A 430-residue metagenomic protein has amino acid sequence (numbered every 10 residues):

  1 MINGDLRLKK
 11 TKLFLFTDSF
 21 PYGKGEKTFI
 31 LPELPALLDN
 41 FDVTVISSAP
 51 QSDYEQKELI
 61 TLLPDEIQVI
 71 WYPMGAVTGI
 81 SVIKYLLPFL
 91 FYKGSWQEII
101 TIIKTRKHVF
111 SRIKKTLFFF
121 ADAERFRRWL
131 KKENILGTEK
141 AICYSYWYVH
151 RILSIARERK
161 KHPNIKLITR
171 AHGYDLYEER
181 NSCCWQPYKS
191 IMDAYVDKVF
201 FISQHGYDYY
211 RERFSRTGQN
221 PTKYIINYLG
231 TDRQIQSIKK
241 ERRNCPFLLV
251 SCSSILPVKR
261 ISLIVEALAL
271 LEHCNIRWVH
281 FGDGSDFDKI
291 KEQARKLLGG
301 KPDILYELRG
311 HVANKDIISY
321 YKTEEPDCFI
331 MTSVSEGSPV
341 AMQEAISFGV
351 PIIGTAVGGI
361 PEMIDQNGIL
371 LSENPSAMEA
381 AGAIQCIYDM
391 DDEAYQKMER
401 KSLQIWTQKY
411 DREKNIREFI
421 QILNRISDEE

Functional and structural regions predicted by a protein language model:
F14, F200, I226, T231 (+4 more regions): Conserved donor-binding/catalytic core segment of Leloir-type glycosyltransferases
T78, Y177-C183, R211, K223-P246 (+1 more regions): Acidic anion/phosphate-binding donor-loop and adjacent secondary structure in glycosyltransferase catalytic cores
T169, S190-S237: Donor nucleotide-sugar binding/catalytic pocket of nucleotide-sugar-dependent glycosyltransferases
K291-T323: Nucleotide-activated donor-binding/catalytic signature segment of Leloir-type glycosyltransferases, i.e., the conserved
D316, P375, D392-N424: A charged, aromatic-enriched C-terminal amphipathic alpha-helix characteristic of glycosyltransferases across folds
C328, M342, S347, P351-G354: Short hydrophobic beta-strand element within catalytic cores of glycosyltransferases and related nucleotide-activated
V334: Aromatic "clamp/platform" in nucleotide-sugar-dependent glycosyltransferases that forms part of the donor/acceptor
Q366-M378, C386-D392: Conserved acidic donor-binding segment of nucleotide-sugar-dependent glycosyltransferases
